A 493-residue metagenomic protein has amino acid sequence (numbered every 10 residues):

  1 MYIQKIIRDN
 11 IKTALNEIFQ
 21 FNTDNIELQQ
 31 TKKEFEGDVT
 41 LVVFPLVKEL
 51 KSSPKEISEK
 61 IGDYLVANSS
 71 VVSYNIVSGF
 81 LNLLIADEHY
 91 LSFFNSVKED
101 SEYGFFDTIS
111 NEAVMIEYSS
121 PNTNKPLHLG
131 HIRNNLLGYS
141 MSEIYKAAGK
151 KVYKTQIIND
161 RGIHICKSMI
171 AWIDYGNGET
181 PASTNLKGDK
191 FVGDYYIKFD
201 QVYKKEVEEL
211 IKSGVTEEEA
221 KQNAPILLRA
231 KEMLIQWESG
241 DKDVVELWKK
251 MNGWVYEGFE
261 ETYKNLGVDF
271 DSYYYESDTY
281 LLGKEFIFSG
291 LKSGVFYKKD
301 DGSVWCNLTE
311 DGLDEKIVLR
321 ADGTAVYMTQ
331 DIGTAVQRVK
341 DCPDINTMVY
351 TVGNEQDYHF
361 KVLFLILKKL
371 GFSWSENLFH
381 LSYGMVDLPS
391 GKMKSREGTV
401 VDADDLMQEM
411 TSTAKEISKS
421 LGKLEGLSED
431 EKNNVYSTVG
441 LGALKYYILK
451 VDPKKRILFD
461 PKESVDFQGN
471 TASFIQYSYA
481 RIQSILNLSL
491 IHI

Functional and structural regions predicted by a protein language model:
M1, I491-I493: Accessible peptide chain termini
M1-F21: Generic start-of-chain signal for non-secretory N-termini
N16, F21-L41, P45, S53-I491: NTP-dependent nucleotidyl-transfer catalytic core
L50: Phosphate-backbone binding interfaces of nucleic-acid-interacting proteins
